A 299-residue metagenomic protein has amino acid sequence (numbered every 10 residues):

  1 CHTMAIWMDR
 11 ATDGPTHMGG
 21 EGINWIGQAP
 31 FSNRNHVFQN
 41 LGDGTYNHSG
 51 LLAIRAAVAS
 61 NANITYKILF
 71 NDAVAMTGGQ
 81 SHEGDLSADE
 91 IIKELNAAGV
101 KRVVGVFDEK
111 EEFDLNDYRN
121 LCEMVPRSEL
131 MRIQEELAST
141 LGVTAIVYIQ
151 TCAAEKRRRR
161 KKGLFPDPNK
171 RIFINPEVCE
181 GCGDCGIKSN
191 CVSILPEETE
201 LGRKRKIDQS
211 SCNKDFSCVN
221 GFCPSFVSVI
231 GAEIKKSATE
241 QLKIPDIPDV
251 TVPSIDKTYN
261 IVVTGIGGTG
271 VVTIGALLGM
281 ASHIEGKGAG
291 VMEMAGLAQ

Functional and structural regions predicted by a protein language model:
H2-M76, E83-D89, M131-R132, I261-Q299: Thiamine diphosphate
H2-R10, R34-N35, N71-G79, E111-Y118 (+3 more regions): Gly-rich Lys/Arg/Thr-decorated short loops/hinges at beta-loop-alpha junctions or inter-strand turns that position
T3-W7, H48-G50, A75-G78, D114-L115 (+6 more regions): Short helix/loop capping segments that flank catalytic or ligand/cofactor-binding pockets
A73-L164, P168: Glycine-rich ThDP/TPP pyrophosphate-binding loop and its adjacent helix/strand module within ThDP-dependent enzymes
E136-L137, T251-S254, G296-L297: Replace "in large, NTP-powered and nucleic-acid-processing enzymes" with "in large, NTP-powered factors and other
Q150-T151, K156-K162, E180-K236: Iron-sulfur cluster-binding cysteine motifs and their immediate structural context in ferredoxin-like electron-transfer
P168-D184: Short, flexible loop segments at boundaries between secondary-structure elements
L242-T258: A short, basic/flexible loop-to-alpha-helix module at the beginning of a structural domain
